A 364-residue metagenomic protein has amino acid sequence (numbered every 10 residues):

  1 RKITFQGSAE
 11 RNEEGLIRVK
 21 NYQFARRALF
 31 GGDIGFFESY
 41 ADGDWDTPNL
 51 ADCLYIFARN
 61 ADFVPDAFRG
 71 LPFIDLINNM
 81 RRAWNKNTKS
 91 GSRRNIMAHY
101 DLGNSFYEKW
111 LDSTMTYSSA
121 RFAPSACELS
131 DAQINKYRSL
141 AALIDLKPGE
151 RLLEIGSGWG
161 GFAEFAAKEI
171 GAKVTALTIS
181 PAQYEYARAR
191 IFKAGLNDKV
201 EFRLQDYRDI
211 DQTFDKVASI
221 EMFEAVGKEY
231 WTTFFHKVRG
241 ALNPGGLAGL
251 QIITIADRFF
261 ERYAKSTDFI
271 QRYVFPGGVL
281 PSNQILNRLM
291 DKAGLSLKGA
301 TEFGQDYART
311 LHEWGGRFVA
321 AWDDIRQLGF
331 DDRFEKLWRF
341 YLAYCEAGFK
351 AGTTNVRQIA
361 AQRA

Functional and structural regions predicted by a protein language model:
R1-Q133, S139: Feature captures hydrophobic
P148-G156: Conserved class I S-adenosyl-L-methionine
W159-I170: Conserved SAM-binding loop of SAM-dependent methyltransferases across substrates and taxa, primarily the Class I
A187-R188: Conserved SAM-binding loop
R208-V217: A short acidic, Gly/Pro-enriched loop at the edge of an enzyme's catalytic core that lines a small-molecule cofactor
T232-P244: A short glycine-rich, Lys/Arg-flanked "PGG" loop and its adjoining helix->strand segment in the class I
G245-I253: Conserved beta-strand signature within the Rossmann-like core of class I S-adenosyl-L-methionine
I253-Q358, Q362-A364: Substrate-binding/catalytic lobe of Class I Rossmann-like enzymes that use SAM or dcSAM, i.e., the mid-to-C-terminal
